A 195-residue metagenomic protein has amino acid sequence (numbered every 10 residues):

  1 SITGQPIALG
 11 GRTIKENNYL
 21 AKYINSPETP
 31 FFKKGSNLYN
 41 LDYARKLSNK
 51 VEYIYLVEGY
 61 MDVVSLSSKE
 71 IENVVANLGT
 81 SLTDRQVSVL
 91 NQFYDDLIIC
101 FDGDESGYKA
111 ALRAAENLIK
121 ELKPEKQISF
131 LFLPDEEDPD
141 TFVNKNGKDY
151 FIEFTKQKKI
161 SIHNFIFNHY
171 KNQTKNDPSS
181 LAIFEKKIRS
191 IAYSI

Functional and structural regions predicted by a protein language model:
S1-F93, L97, A110-A111: Phosphate-handling DNA/RNA-contact segment within nucleic-acid enzymes
S1-T3, N18-K22, L41-K46, S68-A76 (+4 more regions): Short, mixed-charge, low-aromatic patches
R45, N91, A115, D140 (+1 more regions): Generic hydrophobic alpha-helical scaffold/packing signal
N49, T80-D135, F142-G147: Conserved catalytic cores of soluble enzyme domains, especially glycine-rich substrate-binding beta-alpha loops
L56, N77, F101, S129 (+1 more regions): Short, flexible active-site loop motifs that bind/organize anionic cofactors or intermediates
E125-I195: C-terminal or mid-to-C-terminal helical accessory/interaction module adjacent to the motor/catalytic core
